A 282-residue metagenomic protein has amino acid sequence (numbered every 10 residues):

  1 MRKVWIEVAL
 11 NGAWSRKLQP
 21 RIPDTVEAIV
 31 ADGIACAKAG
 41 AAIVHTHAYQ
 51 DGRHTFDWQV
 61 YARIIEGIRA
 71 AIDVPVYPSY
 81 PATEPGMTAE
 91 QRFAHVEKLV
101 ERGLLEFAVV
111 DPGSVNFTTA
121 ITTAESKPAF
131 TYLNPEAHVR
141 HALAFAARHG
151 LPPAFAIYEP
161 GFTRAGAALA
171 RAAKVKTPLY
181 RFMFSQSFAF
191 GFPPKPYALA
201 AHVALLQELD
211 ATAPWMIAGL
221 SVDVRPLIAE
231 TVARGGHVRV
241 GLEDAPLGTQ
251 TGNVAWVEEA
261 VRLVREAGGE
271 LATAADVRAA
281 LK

Functional and structural regions predicted by a protein language model:
M1-R21, P112-T119, E125-S126: N-terminal small/glycine-rich loop or linker at the start of catalytic domains across soluble metabolic enzymes
V8, H54-Y80, V139-A146, A200-D210 (+1 more regions): Alpha-helix-loop-beta-strand connector modules within alpha/beta enzyme cores
N11-A31, Y80-E90, P128-L133, P214-S221: Active-site mouth loops of central-metabolism enzymes
I29, C36, H47, A108 (+4 more regions): Conserved, mostly hydrophobic/aromatic
A42-I64, F184-F188, A245-G248: Glycine-rich, proline-tolerant flexible connector loops at the mouths of alpha/beta enzymes
F107-G241: Catalytic alpha/beta core domains of metabolic enzymes, predominantly
E125-K127, T249-G269: C-terminal helical cap(s) of enzyme catalytic domains, especially alpha/beta-barrels
R262-K282: Mid-to-C-terminal alpha-helical segments outside catalytic/metal-binding sites
